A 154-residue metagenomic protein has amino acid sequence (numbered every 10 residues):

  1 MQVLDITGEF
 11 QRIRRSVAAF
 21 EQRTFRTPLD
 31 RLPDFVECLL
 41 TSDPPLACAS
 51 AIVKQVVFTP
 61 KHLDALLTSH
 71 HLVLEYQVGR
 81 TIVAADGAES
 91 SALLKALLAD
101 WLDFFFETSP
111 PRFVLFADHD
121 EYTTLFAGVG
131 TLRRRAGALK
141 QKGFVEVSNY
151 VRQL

Functional and structural regions predicted by a protein language model:
M1-L154: Structured alpha/beta or helical-core interaction and ligand-binding surfaces enriched in interleaved
